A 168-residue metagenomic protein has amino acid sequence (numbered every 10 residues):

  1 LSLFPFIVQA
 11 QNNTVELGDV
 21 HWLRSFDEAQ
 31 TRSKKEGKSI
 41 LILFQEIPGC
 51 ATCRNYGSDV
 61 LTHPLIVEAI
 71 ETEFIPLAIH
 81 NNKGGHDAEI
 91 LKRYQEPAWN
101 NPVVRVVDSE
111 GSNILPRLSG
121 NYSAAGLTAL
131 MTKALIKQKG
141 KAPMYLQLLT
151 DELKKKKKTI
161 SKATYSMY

Functional and structural regions predicted by a protein language model:
L1-N12: Bacterial Sec-dependent N-terminal signal peptides
Q11-G18, T128-Y168: Non-globular targeting/processing and membrane-anchoring segments
D19-R24, Q45-E46, D59, H63-D87: Thiol-based oxidoreductase modules, predominantly thioredoxin-like and allied folds used for disulfide exchange
W22-I40: A short beta-strand-turn-helix
E36-L41, T72-L77, N101-P102, S109-S112: Loop/turn elements at helix/coil->beta-strand transitions in domains of secreted/extracellular proteins
G37, Q45-G49: Short pre-active-site segment immediately N-terminal to redox-active cysteine/selenocysteine motifs in thiol-based
D59-L61, P97-Y145: Non-catalytic, surface beta->alpha helical segment in thiol-disulfide oxidoreductase systems
H86-W99: Structural alpha/beta surface segment adjacent to cysteine/selenocysteine redox centers across thiol/disulfide enzymes
